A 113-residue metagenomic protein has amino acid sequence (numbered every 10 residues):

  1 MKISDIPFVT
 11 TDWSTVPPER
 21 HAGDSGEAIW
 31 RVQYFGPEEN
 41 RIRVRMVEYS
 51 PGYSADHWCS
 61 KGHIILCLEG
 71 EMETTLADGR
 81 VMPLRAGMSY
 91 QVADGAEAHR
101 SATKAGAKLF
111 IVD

Functional and structural regions predicted by a protein language model:
M1-R43: A short, N-terminal "cap"/entry segment at the start of jelly-roll beta-barrel domains of the cupin/DSBH fold
N40-C59, A93-A96: Conserved short histidine dyad/triad with adjacent acidic residue
Y49, W58-T74: Short, conserved beta-strand element in jelly-roll/cupin
D56-H57, T74-T75, V92, E97-K104: Short beta-strand His + acidic residue motifs that chelate non-heme Fe in jelly-roll/DSBH and cupin folds
D78-G95: Short acidic-glycine-tyrosine-enriched beta hairpin
S89-V92, K104-D113: A short hydrophobic beta-strand segment most commonly corresponding to one strand of the jelly-roll/cupin
